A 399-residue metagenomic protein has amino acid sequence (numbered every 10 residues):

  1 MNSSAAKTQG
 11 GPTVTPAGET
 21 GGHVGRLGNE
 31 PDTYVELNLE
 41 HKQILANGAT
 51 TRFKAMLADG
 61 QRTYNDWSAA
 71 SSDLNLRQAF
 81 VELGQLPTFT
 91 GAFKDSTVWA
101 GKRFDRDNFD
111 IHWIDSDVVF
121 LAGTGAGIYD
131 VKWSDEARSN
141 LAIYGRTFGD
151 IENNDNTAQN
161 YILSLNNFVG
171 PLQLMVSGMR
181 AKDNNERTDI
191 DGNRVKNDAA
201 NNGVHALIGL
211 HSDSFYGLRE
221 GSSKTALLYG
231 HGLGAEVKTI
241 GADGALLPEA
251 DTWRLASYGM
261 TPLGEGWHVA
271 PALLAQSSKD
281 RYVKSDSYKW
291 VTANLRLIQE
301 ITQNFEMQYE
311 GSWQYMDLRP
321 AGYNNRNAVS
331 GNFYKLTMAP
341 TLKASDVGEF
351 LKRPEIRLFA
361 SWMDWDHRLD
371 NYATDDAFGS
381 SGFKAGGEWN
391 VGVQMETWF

Functional and structural regions predicted by a protein language model:
M1-T90, V98, V131-S134, M260 (+2 more regions): Beta-barrel outer-membrane channel/assembly domains of diderm bacteria
S3-Q9, L45, Q61-N65, P87-F89 (+11 more regions): Gram-negative outer-membrane beta-barrel proteins
S4, Q9-L27, W67-R77, T88-K196 (+1 more regions): Surface-exposed coil loops of outer-membrane beta-barrel proteins
T33-V35, N75-R77, K94-S96, A122-T124 (+6 more regions): Residues that flank catalytic or metal-binding motifs in active/ligand-binding sites
N47-R52, G91-D95, E136-R138, L218-E220 (+1 more regions): Short helix-terminating capping/connector loops at secondary-structure junctions
R52-G60, T97-K102, A142-G145, V176-G178 (+3 more regions): Extended hydrophobic secondary-structure segments that form protein cores and membrane-embedded regions
R138-N140, L163-A344, L351, W389 (+1 more regions): Detector for outer-membrane/organellar transmembrane beta-barrel domains, recognizing the amphipathic beta-strand
S330-S380: C-terminal structured domain segments
